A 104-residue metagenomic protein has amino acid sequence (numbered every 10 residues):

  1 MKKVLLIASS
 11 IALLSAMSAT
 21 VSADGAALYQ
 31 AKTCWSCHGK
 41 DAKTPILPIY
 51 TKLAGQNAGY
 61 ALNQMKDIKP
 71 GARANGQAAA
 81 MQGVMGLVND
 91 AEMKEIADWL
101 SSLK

Functional and structural regions predicted by a protein language model:
M1-V4: Positively charged n-region of N-terminal signal peptides that target proteins for export
L6-L14: Hydrophobic helical h-region of N-terminal Sec-dependent signal peptides in bacterial secretory/periplasmic proteins
S9, G83-K104: C-terminal capping alpha-helices of c-type cytochrome domains
L13-Q30, T44, I49: Electrostatic cytochrome c docking/interface patches
A23, K40, Q77-A80, W99: Residue-level hotspots at or immediately adjacent to binding/recognition sites across diverse folds
A23-W35, A54-N63: Sequence context surrounding c-type heme c attachment/ligation sites in exported
T33-K40, I96: The canonical Cys-X-X-Cys-His
K40-A72, Q82-L87: Gly/Gly-Pro-rich "capping" loops immediately C-terminal to redox-active cysteine motifs in periplasmic/lumenal
